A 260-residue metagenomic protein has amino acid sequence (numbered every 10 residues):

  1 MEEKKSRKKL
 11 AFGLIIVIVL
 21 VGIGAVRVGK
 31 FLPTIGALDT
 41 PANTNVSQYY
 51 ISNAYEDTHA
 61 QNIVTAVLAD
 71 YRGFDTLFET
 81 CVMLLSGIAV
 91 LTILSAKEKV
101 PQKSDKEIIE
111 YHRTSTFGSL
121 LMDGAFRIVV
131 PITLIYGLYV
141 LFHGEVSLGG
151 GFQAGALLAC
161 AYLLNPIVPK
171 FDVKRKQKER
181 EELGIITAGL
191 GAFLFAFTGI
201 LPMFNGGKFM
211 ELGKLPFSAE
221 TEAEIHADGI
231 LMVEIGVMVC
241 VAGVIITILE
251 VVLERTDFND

Functional and structural regions predicted by a protein language model:
M1-S6, A66-Y71, E107-M122: Cytosolic juxtamembrane amphipathic/interface segments immediately preceding and feeding into a transmembrane helix
I16-A37, G184-P202: Hydrophobic alpha-helical membrane-insertion segments
V46-L68, K208-H226: Extracytosolic (periplasmic/ER-lumenal) interhelical loops and adjacent juxtamembrane/interface segments of multi-pass
Q61-T92, A227, L231: Individual transmembrane alpha-helix segments
L77-F78, E145-L158: Short, non-helical or kinked segments that cap or interrupt transmembrane helices
V82-T114, V252-D260: Cytoplasmic juxtamembrane regions at transmembrane-helix boundaries
M83-L91, A159-P166, I235-I246: Hydrophobic cores of alpha-helical transmembrane segments in multi-pass inner/ER membrane proteins, independent
